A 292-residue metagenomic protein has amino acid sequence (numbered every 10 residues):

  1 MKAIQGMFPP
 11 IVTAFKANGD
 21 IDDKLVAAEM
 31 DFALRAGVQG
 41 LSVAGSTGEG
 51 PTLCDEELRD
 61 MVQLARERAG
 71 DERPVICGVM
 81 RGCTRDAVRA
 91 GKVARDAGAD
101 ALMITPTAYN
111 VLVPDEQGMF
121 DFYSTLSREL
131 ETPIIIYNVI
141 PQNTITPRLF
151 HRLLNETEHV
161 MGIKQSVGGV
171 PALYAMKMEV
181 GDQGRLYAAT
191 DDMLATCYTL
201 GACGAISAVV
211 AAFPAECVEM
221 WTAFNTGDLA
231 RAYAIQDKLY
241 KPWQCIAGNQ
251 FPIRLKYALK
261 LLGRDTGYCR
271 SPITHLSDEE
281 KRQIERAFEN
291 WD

Functional and structural regions predicted by a protein language model:
K2-Q142: Active-site beta->alpha loop and helix N-cap motifs at the rims of alpha/beta catalytic domains
G6-V12, A36-G37, T199-A202, V209-D292: C-terminal alpha-helical cap/extension of soluble enzyme domains
A17, D23, D55, P147 (+2 more regions): Alpha-helix N-capping/helix-start residues
V26, L58, V62, A87 (+7 more regions): A general structural signal for well-ordered alpha-helical segments in protein cores
A36, D60, L64-A69, V93 (+8 more regions): Alpha-helical structural signal in soluble globular domains
P51-T52, D86, L112, T144-I145 (+3 more regions): Short secondary-structure boundary/hinge segments and terminal tails
L53-E56, R89, P114-Q117, P147-L149 (+3 more regions): Short secondary-structure transition/capping segments
T125-R128, I140-A247: Catalytic alpha/beta core domains of metabolic enzymes, predominantly
